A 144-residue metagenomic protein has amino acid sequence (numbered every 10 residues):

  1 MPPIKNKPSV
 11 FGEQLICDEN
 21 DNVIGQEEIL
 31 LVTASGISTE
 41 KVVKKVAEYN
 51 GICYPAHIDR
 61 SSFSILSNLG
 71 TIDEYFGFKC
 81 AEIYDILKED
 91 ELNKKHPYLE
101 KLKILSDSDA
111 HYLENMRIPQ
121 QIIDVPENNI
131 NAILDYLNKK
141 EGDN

Functional and structural regions predicted by a protein language model:
M1-N6, E13-E19, L30-L31, K44 (+2 more regions): Charged catalytic cores and adjacent phosphate/nucleic-acid-binding surfaces used for phosphate/nucleic-acid chemistry
V23-S35: Surface-exposed cleft-lining segments at the edges of enzyme active sites
S35-T39, I65: Amphipathic coiled-coil/heptad-repeat helices and related helical stalk/stem segments that mediate oligomerization
